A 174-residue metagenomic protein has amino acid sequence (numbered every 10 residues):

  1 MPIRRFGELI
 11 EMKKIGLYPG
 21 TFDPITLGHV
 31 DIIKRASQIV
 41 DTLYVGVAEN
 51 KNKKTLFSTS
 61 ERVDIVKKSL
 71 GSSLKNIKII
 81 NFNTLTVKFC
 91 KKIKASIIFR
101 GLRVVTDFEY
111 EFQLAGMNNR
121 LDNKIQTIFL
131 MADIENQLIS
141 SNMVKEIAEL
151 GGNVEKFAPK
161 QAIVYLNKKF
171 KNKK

Functional and structural regions predicted by a protein language model:
P2-K174: Nucleotidyltransferase catalytic core that binds NTPs
